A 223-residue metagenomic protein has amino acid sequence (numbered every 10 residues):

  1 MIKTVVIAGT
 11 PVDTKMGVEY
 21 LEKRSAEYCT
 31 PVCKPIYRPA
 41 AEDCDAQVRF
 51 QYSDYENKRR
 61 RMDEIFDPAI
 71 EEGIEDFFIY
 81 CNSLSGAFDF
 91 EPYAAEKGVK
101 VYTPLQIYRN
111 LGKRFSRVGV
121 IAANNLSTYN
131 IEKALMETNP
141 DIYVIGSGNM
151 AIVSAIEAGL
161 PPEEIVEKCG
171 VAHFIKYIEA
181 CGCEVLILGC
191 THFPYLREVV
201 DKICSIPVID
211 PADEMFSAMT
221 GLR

Functional and structural regions predicted by a protein language model:
M1-R223: Non-catalytic structural scaffold of enzyme domains
